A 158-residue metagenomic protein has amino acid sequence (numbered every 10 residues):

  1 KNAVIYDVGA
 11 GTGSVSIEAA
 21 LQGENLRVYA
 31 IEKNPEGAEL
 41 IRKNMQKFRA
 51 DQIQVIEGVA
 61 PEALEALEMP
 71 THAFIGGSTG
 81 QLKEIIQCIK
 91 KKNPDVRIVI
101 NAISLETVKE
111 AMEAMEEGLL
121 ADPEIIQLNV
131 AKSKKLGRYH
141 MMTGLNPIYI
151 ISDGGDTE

Functional and structural regions predicted by a protein language model:
N2, E24-L26, K92-I98: Short glycine-dipeptide loop
N2-G11: Conserved class I S-adenosyl-L-methionine
G11, E36, E106: Conserved Rossmann-like nucleotide-cofactor binding loop
T12-N25: Conserved SAM-binding loop of SAM-dependent methyltransferases across substrates and taxa, primarily the Class I
I31-P70: S-adenosyl-L-methionine
E32-G37, G77-Q81, I103: Short beta->alpha hinge that forms the Motif I/post-I loop of the SAM-binding pocket
M69-G77, E84, R97: Short SAM/SAH-binding signature in class I
C88-G144, Y149: C-terminal substrate-binding/active-site "lid" region of AdoMet-derived donor-dependent transferases
